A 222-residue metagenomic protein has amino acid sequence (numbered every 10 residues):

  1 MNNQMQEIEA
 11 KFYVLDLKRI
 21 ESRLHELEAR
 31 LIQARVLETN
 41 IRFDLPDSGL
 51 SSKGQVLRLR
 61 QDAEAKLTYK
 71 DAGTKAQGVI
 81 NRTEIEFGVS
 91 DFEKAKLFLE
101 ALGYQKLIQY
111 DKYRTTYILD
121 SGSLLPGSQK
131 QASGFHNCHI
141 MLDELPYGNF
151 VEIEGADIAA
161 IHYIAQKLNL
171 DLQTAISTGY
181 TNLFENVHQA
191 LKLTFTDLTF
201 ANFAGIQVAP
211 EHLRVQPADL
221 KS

Functional and structural regions predicted by a protein language model:
N2-L124, F135-N137, L170-S222: N-terminal strand-loop-strand beta-hairpin
D16-I20, N149, A160: Short phosphate-engaging motifs
K96, F150, I158-H162, T181: Hydrophobic, well-ordered secondary-structure segments
K112-T115, G122, P146-G148, A156-A160: Short acidic/polar capping segments at secondary-structure boundaries
Q131: Cationic, low-complexity basic patches in intrinsically disordered or flexible, solvent-exposed regions
C138-A156, K167: A contiguous pocket-lining binding segment that forms or flanks enzyme active sites
I158, H162-I176: A hydrophobic, small-residue-rich beta->alpha segment in the mid-to-C-terminal subdomain of diverse proteins
